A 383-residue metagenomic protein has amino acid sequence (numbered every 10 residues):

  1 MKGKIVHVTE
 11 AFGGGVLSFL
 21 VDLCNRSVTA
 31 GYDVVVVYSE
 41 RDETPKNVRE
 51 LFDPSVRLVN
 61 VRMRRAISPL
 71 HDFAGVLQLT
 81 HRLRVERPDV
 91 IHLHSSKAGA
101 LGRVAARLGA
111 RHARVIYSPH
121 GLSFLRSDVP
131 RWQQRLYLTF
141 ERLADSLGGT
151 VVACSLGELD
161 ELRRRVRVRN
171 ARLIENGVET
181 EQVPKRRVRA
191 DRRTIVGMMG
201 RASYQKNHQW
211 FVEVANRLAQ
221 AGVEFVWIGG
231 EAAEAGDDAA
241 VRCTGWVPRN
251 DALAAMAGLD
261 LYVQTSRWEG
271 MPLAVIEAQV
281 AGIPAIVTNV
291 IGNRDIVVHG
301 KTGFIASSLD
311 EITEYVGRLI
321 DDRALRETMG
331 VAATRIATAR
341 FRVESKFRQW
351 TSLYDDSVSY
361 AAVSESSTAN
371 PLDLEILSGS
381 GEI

Functional and structural regions predicted by a protein language model:
H7-H71, E161, L173, E231: N-terminal strand-loop element at the rim of the active site of nucleotide-sugar-dependent glycosyltransferases
L17-D22, T194, M198-R217, W227: A conserved mid-protein helix/loop that constitutes part of the nucleotide-sugar donor-binding site
V59, R114, T139-P184: Donor nucleotide-sugar binding/catalytic pocket of nucleotide-sugar-dependent glycosyltransferases
L70-L77, R114, F124-L143: Nucleotide-sugar donor phosphate/pyrophosphate-binding loop at the beta->alpha transition of glycosyltransferases
L83, W246-V247, A254-L259: Short alpha-helical donor nucleotide-sugar binding micro-motif in glycosyltransferases
R267: Aromatic "clamp/platform" in nucleotide-sugar-dependent glycosyltransferases that forms part of the donor/acceptor
V275, P284-V287: Short hydrophobic beta-strand element within catalytic cores of glycosyltransferases and related nucleotide-activated
H299-D310, R318-R323: Conserved acidic donor-binding segment of nucleotide-sugar-dependent glycosyltransferases
